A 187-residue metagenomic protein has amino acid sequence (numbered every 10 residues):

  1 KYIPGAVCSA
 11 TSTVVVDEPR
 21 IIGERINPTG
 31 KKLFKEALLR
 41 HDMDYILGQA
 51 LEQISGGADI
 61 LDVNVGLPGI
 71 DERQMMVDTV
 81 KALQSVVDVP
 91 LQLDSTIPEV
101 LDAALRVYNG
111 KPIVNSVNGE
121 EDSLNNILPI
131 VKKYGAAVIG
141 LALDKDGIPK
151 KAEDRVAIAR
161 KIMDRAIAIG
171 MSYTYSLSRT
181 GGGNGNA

Functional and structural regions predicted by a protein language model:
K1-A187: Domain-level signal for soluble alpha/beta catalytic cores
